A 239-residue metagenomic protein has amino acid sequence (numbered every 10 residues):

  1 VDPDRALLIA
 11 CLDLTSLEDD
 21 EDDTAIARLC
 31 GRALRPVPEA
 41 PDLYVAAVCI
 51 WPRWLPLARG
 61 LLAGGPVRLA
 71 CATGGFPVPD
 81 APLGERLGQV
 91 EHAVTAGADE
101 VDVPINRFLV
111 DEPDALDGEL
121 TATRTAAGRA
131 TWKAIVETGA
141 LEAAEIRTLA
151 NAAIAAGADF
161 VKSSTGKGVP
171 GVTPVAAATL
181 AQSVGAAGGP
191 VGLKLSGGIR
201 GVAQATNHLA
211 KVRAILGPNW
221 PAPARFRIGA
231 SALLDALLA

Functional and structural regions predicted by a protein language model:
D2-L43, R53-L193, V202-S231, A239: Alpha/beta enzyme core
S196: Terminal helix/beta-alpha structural elements that buttress the NAD(P)+-binding lobe
I199: Short donor-sugar binding/catalytic loops of nucleotide-sugar-dependent glycosyltransferases, especially enzymes
A236: N-terminal beta-loop-helix "entrance" segment that forms/cooperates in small-molecule cofactor or anionic ligand
